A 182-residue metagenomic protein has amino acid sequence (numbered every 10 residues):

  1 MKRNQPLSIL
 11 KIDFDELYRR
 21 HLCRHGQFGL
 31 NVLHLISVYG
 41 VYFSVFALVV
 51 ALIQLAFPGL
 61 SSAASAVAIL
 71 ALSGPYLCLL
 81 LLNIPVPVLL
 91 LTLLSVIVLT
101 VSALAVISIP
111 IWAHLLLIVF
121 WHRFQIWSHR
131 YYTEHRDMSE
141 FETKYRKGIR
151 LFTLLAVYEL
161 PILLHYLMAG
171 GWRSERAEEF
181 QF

Functional and structural regions predicted by a protein language model:
K2-R20, W127-F182: Membrane-proximal soluble regions of multi-pass membrane proteins
L17-Y39, Y76-I84: Membrane interfacial helix-start motif at the N-side
L30-Y39, I118-M138: Histidine-centered catalytic micro-motifs
S37-Q54: Membrane-interfacial alpha-helical segments at the cytosolic side of multi-pass membrane proteins
V41-F46, L70-L79, L93-S102: Hydrophobic, membrane-inserted alpha-helices
A51-L70: Structural signature of hydrophobic alpha-helical transmembrane segments
C78-L91, I107: Membrane-helix interface "capping/anchor" motifs
L93-I107, Y145-L151: Small-residue-rich segments of transmembrane alpha-helices in multi-pass membrane proteins, especially helix faces
